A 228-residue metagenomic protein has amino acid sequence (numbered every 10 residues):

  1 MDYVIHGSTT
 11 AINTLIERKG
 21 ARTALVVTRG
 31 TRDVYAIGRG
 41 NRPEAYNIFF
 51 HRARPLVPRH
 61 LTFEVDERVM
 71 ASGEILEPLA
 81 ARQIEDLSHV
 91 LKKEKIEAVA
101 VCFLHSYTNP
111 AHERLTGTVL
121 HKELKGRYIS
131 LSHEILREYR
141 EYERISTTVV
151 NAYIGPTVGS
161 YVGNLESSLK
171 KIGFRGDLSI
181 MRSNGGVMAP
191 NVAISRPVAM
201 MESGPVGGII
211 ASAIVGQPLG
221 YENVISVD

Functional and structural regions predicted by a protein language model:
M1-D228: N-terminally biased helix-coil "hinge/interface" segments that flank
